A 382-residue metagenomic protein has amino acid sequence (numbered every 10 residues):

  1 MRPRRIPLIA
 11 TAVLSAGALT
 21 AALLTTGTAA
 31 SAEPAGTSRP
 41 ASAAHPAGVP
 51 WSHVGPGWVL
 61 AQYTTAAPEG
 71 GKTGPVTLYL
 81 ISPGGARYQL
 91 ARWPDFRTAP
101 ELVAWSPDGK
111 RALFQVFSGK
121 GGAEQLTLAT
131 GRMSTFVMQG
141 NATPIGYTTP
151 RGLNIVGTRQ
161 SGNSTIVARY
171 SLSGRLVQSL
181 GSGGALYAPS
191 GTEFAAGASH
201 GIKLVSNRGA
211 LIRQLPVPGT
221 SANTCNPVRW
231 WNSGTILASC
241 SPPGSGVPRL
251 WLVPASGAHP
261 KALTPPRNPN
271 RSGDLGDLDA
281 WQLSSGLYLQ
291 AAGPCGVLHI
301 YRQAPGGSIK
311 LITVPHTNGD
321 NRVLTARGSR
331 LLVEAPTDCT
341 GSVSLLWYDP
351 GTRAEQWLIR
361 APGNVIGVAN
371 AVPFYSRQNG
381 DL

Functional and structural regions predicted by a protein language model:
M1-A16: N-terminal export and membrane-targeting signals
T20-P50: C-terminal region of N-terminal signal peptides and the immediate post-cleavage residues of exported proteins
P40-A44, S82-T98, T127-N141, S171-G184 (+5 more regions): Multi-bladed beta-propeller domains
P46-W51, F96-W105, G140-P150, G181-G191 (+4 more regions): Repeated scaffold domains used in trafficking and secretory/extracellular systems, primarily beta-propellers
P56, G109-A112, P150-G152, G191 (+3 more regions): Conserved loop/turn motif of beta-propeller repeat scaffolds
L60-T64, A112-Q115, N154-T158, F194-G197 (+4 more regions): Residue position within the beta-strands of beta-propeller blades
A66-Y79, G119-Q125, G162-A168, S199-L204 (+3 more regions): Structural motif
S161-A255, H259-L263: Solenoidal tandem-repeat scaffolds enriched in leucines and small polar residues
